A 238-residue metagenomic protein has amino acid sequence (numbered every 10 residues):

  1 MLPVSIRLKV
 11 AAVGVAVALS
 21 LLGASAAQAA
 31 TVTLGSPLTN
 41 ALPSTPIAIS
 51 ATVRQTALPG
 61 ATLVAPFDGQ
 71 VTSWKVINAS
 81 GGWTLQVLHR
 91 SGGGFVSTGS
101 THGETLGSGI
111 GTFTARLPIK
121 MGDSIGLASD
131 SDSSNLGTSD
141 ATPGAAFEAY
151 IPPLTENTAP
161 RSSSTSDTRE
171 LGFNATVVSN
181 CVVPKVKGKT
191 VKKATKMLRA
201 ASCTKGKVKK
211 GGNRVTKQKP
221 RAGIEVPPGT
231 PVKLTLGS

Functional and structural regions predicted by a protein language model:
M1-G14: Bacterial N-terminal signal peptides that target proteins for export
V13-G23: Bacterial N-terminal signal peptides
Q28-S97, T114-S124, A128-S179: Beta-sheet-rich sandwich/jelly-roll-like modules and their strand-loop junctions
L63, E104, A115-L117, Q218 (+1 more regions): Residue "hotspots" at secondary-structure boundaries inside conserved domains
S80, H89, T101, S129-S131 (+3 more regions): A mature extracytoplasmic/lumenal domain signature
V96-G107: Solvent-exposed serine/threonine-rich low-complexity stretches and specific carbohydrate-binding patches
G109-F113: Short strand-edge motifs at loop-to-beta-strand transitions and within beta-strands of extracellular beta-rich domains
V178-S238: Ligand-recognition elements built from short beta-strands and adjacent flexible loops
